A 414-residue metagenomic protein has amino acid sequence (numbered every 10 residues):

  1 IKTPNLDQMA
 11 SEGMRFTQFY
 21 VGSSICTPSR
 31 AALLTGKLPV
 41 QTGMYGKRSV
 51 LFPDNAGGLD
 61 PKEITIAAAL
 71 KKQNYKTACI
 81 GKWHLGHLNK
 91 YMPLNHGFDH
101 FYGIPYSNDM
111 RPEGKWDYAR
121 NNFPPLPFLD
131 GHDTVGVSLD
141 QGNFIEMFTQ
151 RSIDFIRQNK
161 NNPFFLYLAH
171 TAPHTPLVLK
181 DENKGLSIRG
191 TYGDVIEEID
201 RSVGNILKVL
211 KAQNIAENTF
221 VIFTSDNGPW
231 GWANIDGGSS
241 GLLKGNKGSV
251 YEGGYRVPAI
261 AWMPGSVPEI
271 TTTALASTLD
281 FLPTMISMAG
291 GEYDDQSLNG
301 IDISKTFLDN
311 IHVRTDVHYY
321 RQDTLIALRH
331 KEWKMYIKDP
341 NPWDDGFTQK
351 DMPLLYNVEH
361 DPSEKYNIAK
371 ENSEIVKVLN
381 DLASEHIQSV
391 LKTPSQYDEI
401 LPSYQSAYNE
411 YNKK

Functional and structural regions predicted by a protein language model:
I1-L354, V358-K414: Formylglycine-dependent sulfatase
